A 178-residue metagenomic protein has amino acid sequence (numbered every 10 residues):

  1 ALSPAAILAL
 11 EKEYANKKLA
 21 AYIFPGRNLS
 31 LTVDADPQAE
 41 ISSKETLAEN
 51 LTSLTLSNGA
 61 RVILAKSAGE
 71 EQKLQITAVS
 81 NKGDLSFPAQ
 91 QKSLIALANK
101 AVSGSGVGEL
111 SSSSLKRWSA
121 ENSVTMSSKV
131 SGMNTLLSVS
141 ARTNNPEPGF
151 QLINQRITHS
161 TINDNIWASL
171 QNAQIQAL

Functional and structural regions predicted by a protein language model:
A1, E70-S103, V107-H159, L170-L178: M16 family metallopeptidases and their MPP-like homologs
A1-A89: Proteolytic maturation boundary segments
